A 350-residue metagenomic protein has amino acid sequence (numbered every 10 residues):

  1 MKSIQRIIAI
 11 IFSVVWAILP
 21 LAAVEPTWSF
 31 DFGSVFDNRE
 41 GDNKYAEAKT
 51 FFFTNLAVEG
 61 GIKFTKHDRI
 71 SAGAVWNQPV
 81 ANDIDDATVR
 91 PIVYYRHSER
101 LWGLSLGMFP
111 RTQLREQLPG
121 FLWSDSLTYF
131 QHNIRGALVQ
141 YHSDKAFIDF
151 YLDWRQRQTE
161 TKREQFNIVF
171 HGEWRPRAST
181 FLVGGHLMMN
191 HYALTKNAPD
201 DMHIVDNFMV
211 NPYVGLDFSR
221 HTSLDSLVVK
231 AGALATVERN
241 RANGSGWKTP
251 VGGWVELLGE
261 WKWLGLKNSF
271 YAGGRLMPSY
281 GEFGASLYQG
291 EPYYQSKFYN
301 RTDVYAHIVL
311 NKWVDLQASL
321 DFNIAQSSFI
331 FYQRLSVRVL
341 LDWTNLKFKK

Functional and structural regions predicted by a protein language model:
M1-I7: Positively charged n-region of N-terminal signal peptides that target proteins for export
A9-P20: Bacterial N-terminal signal peptides
L21-H97, Q333-L341, L346-K349: Beta-barrel outer-membrane channel/assembly domains of diderm bacteria
R39, Q113-Q117, A193-L194, P278: Short acidic/His/Gly/Ser-rich catalytic and metal-binding motifs that mark active-site loops of diverse hydrolases
T54, V89, Q131-N133, F208 (+1 more regions): Residues that act as N-cap/strand-start positions at coil-to-secondary-structure junctions
K66, S126-F130, E291: A short acidic, glycine-rich active-site loop that binds or catalyzes chemistry on phosphate/adenosine moieties
I92, S143-R163, N167-K350: Exposed, low-structure sequence patches enriched in small/polar residues
G103-E173: Surface-exposed coil loops of outer-membrane beta-barrel proteins
